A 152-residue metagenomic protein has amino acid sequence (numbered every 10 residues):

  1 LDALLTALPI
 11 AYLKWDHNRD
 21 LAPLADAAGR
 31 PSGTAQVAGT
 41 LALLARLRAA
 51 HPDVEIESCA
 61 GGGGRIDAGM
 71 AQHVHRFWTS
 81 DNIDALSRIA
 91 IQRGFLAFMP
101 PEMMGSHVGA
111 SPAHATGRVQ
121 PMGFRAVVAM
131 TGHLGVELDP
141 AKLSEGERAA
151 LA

Functional and structural regions predicted by a protein language model:
L1-G123, H133, E137-E145: Active-site neighborhood of glycoside hydrolase catalytic domains
E147-A152: Short, intrinsically disordered, charge-balanced linker/junction segments flanking boundaries in proteins
